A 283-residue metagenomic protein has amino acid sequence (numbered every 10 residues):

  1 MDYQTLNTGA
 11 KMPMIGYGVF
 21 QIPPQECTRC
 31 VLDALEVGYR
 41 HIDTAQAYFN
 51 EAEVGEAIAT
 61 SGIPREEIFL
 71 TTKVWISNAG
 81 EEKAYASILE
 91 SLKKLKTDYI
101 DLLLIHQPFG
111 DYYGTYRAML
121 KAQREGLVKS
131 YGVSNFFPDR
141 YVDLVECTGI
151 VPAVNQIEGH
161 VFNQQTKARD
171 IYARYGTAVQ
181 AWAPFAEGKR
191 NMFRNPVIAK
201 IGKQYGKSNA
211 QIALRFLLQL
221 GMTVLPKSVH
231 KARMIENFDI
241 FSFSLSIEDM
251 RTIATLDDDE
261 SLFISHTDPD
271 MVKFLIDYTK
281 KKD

Functional and structural regions predicted by a protein language model:
M1-I68, F185, K281-D283: N-terminal binding-site loop/beta-alpha segment at the start of enzyme catalytic domains that lines or forms
M1-Q4, A52-A59, I88-E90, P138-V142 (+1 more regions): Alpha-helical scaffolding within the catalytic cores of extracellular/periplasmic polymer-degrading hydrolases
N7, A84-L104, K121-E125: CE4/NodB-like, metal-dependent polysaccharide N-deacetylase domain that modifies extracellular/periplasmic N-acetylated
I22-A34, G80-L95, G114, Y141 (+1 more regions): Short, acidic/polar
I22-Q25, T44-E53, S77-E82, P108-Y113 (+2 more regions): Acidic-and-aromatic substrate-binding clefts and catalytic sites of carbohydrate-active enzymes
Y39, T97-I100, V128, P152: A structural motif
R65-N78, D101-P108, N135: A short, structured active-site edge motif that brings together acidic residues
Q107-D283: Beta/alpha (TIM)-barrel catalytic core signal, keyed to glycine-rich beta->alpha loops juxtaposed to Asp/Glu that bind
